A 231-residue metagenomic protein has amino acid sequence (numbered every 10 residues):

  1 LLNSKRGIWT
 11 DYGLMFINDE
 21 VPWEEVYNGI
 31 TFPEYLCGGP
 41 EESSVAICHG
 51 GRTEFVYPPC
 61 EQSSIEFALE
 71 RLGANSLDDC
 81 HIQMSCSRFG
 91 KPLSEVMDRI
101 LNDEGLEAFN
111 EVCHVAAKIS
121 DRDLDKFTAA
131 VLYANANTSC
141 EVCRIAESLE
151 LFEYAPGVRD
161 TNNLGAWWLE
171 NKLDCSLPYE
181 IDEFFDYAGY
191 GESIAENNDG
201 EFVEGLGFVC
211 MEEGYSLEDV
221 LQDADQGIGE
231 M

Functional and structural regions predicted by a protein language model:
L1-P40, Q62-E183, E213, D219-D225: Mixed-charge (acidic/basic) macromolecular-recognition segments
N3-S4, G38-S43, H49-R52, E196-N198 (+1 more regions): Short, well-ordered loop/turn elements at secondary-structure boundaries
G7, E24, C48-E54, K172 (+3 more regions): Short, glycine-biased loop/turn motifs at secondary-structure junctions and in low-complexity Ser/Thr/Pro-rich termini
Y35-E66, G229-M231: Short, extreme N-terminal segment that most often corresponds to the first beta-strand
D186, D225-M231: Non-Sec secretion/translocation targeting segments of pathogen effectors
A188-S216, V220-D223: Short, surface-exposed polybasic-aromatic patches that bind anionic ligands, especially phosphate groups
